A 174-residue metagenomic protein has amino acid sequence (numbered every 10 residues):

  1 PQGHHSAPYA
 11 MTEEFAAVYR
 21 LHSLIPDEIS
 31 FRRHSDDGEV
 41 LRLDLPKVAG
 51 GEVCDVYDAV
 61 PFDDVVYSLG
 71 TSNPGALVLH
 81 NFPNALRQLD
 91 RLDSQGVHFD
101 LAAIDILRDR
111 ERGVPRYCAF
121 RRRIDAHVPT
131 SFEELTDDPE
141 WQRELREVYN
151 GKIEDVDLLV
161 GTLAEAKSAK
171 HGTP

Functional and structural regions predicted by a protein language model:
P1-P174: Polyanionic, low-complexity segments and short acidic motifs
